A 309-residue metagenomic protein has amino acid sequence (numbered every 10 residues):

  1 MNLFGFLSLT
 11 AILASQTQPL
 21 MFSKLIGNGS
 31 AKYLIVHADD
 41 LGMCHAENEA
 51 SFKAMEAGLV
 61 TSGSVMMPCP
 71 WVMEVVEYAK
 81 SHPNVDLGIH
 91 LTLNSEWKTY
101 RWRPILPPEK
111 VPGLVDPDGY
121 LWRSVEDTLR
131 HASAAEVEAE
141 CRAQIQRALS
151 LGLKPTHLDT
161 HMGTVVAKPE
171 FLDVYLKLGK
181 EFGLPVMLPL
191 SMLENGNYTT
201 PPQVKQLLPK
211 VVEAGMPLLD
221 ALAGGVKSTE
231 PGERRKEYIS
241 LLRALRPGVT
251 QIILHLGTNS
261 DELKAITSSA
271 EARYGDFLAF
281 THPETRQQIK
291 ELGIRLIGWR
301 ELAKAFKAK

Functional and structural regions predicted by a protein language model:
G5-S8, I12-I35: N-terminal pre-catalytic segment of deacetylase/amide-hydrolase enzymes
K24-I26, S51-A57, E74-D86, R103-D116 (+4 more regions): Acidic (Asp/Glu)-rich catalytic clusters
L25-K98: Active-site beta->alpha N-cap acidic-glycine motif
Y33-I35, V60-S64, N84-H90, P155-D159 (+4 more regions): Structural preference for beta-strand elements that scaffold enzyme active sites
E47, K98-R101, N197-Q206, T229-R235 (+2 more regions): Histidine/acidic-residue-rich catalytic or RNA/ligand-binding cores of hydrolases and nuclease-related proteins
P68-C69, K80-A167, P189-N195, G224: Metal-dependent polysaccharide deacetylase catalytic core of the NodB/CE4 family, i.e., the active-site-bearing domain
A134, E138, R142-V212, M216-P217 (+3 more regions): Catalytic domains of cell-wall/extracellular-matrix polysaccharide-remodeling enzymes, centered on de-N-acetylation
V186-M187, I266-K309: C-terminal domain-boundary segment and adjacent tail
